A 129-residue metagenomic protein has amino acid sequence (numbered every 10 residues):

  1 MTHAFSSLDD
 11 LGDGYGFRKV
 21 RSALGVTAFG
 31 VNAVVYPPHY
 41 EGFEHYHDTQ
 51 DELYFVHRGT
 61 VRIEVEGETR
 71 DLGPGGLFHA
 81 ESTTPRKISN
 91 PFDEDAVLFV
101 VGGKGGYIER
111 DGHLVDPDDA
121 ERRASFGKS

Functional and structural regions predicted by a protein language model:
M1-A28, F43, E109-S129: A short, N-terminal "cap"/entry segment at the start of jelly-roll beta-barrel domains of the cupin/DSBH fold
F17, N32-H47: Conserved short histidine dyad/triad with adjacent acidic residue
S22, G42-D48, S89-P91: Short histidine-centered beta-strand/loop micro-motifs that create catalytic or ligand/metal-coordination sites
T27, E64-E68: Short strand-coil-strand connectors
T49-D51, F55-V61: Glycine- and acidic-residue-biased ligand/ion/polar-headgroup-sensing regions
R62, S82-I108: Ligand-binding loop in jelly-roll beta-barrel domains
G67-T83: Short acidic-glycine-tyrosine-enriched beta hairpin
